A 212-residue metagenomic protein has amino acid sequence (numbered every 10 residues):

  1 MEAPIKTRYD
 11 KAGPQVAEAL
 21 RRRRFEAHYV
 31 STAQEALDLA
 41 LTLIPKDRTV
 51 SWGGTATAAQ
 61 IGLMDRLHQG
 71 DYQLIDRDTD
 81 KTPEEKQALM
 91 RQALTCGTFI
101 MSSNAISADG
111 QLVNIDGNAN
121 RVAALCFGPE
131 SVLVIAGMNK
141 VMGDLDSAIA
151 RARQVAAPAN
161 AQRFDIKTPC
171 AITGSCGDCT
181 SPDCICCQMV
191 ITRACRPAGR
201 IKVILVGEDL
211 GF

Functional and structural regions predicted by a protein language model:
M1-Y9: Glycine- and acidic-residue-enriched helix-capping/strand-helix junction motifs
E2, E18, E26, E35 (+4 more regions): Glutamate identity and glutamate-enriched acidic tracts
P4, R24, A136: Conserved short-loop catalytic and cofactor-binding motifs
Y9-M90, T95-F99: N-terminal active-site beta-alpha-beta segment that forms phosphate/nucleotide-binding and substrate-recognition loops
L94-F212: Conserved phosphate- and dinucleotide-binding cores of soluble alpha/beta proteins, encompassing both enzyme active
